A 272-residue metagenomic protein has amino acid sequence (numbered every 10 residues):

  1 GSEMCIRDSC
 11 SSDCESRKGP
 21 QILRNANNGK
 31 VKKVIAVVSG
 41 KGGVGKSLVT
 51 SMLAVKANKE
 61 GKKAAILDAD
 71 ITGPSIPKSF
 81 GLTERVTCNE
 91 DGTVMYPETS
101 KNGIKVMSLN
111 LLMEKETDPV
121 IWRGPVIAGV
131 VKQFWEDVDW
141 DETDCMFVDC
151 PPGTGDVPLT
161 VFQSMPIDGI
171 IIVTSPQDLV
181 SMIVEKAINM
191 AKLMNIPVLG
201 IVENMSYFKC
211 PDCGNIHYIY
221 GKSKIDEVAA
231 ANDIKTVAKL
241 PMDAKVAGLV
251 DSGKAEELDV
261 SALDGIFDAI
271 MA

Functional and structural regions predicted by a protein language model:
G1-I6: Short, small-residue-biased leader/transition segments that mark boundaries at the very start of proteins
A26-K32: Phosphate-binding P-loop
K33-I71, I188: Walker A/P-loop phosphate-binding motif and the immediately C-terminal alpha-helix
A64-A65, A69-E114, A128: Phosphate-binding loop that captures ATP/GTP phosphates
M107, C150, Q163, A269-I270: Glycine-rich phosphate-binding loops of nucleotide-dependent enzymes
M113-V161: Phosphate-binding/switch loop-helix module in NTP-utilizing enzymes
D144-C145, P151-G248: Conserved catalytic-core segment of NTP-binding enzymes
V250-V260: C-terminal boundary of histidine-terminating zinc-finger modules
